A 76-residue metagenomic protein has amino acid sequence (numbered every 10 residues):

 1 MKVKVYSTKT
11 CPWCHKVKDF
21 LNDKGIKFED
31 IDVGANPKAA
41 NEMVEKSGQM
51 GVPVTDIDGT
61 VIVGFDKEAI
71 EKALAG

Functional and structural regions predicted by a protein language model:
M1-K24: Local sequence-structure signature of Cys/Sec-based thiol-disulfide redox active-site neighborhoods
T8, N36, K67: ATP/adenylate-binding site constellation spanning eukaryotic-like Ser/Thr protein kinases, ABC-transporter
G25-D30, V61: Conserved beta-strand scaffold positions in the cores of enzyme catalytic domains, especially in NTP/NDP-utilizing
F28-A39: Thiol-based oxidoreductase modules, predominantly thioredoxin-like and allied folds used for disulfide exchange
E42-G51, V63: Thiol/disulfide oxidoreductase modules built on the thioredoxin-like
P53-V61: A short, hydrophobic beta-strand/beta-hairpin element that forms part of a small beta-sheet core
K72-G76: Short hydrophobic/aromatic patches at helix-to-coil boundaries
